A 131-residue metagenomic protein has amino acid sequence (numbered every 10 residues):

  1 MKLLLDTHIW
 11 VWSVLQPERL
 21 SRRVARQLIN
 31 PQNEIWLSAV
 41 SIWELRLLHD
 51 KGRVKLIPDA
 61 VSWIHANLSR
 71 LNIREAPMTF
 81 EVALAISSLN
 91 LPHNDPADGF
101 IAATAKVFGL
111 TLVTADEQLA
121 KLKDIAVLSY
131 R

Functional and structural regions predicted by a protein language model:
M1-L37, K51-A66, F108, E117 (+1 more regions): Short, well-structured N-terminal submotif of metal-dependent ribonuclease cores
I9, S41, V82, I101 (+1 more regions): Alpha-helix capping/helix-boundary segments
E34, N72-R74, A126: Conserved beta-strand segments of alpha/beta enzyme cores
W63-L91: Acidic catalytic patch
A97: Acidic donor-binding loop at a coil-to-helix junction in glycosyltransferase catalytic cores that engages
A102-R131: Acidic, PIN/NYN-like endoribonuclease modules and their adjacent C-terminal/linker elements
